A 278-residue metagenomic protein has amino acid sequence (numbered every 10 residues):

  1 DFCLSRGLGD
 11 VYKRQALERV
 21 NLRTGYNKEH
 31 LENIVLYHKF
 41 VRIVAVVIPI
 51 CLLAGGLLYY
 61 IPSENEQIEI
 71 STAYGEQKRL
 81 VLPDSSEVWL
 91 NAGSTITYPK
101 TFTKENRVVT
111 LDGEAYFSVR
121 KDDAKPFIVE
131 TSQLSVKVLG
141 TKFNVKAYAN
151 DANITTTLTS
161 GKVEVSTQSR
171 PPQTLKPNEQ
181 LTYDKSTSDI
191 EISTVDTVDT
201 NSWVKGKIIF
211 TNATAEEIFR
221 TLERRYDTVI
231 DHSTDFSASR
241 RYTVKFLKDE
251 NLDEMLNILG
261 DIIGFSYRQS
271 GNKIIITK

Functional and structural regions predicted by a protein language model:
D1-Y12: Single conserved hydrophobic/aromatic residue that forms the stacking wall/gate of nucleotide- or nucleobase-binding
D10-Y26: N-terminal intrinsically disordered, acidic low-complexity segments at the extreme N-terminus
T24-K278: A residue-level detector for the "anchor" residue at the start of short, highly conserved motifs
